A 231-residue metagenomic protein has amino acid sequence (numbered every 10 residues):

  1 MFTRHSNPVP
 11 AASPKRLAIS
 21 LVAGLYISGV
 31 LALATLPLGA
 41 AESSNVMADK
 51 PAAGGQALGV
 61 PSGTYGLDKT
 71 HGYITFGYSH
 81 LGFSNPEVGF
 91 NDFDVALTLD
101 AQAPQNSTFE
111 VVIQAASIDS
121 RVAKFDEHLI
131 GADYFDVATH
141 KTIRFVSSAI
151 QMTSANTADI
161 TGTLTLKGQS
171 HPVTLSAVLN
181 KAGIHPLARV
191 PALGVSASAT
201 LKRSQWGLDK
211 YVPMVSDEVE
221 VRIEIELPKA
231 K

Functional and structural regions predicted by a protein language model:
M1-R16: N-terminal secretory signal peptides that target proteins for export/translocation
F2, L36-K231: Low-complexity, acidic/polar, glycine-enriched regions of mature
P8-A12, A32, A40: Intrinsic low-complexity, intrinsically disordered segments enriched in polar/basic residues
R16-L17, E218: Hydrophobic alpha-helical segments, especially transmembrane helices and their immediate juxtamembrane helical caps
A18-P37: Bacterial N-terminal signal peptides
